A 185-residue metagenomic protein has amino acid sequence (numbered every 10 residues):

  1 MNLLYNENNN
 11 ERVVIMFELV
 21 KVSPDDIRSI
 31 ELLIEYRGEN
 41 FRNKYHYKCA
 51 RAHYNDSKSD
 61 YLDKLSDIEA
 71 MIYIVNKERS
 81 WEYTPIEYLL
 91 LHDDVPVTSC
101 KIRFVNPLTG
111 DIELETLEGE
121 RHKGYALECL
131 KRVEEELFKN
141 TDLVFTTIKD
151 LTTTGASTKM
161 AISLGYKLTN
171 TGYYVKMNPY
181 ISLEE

Functional and structural regions predicted by a protein language model:
M1-D56, L183-E185: Conserved N-terminal entry element of GNAT/NAT acetyltransferase domains
N55-T109: Acetyl-CoA-dependent GNAT
E113-H122: A short, internal acetyl-CoA/4′-phosphopantetheine-binding micro-motif in the GNAT/acyltransferase core
H122-E136, K159: Conserved acetyl-CoA-binding loop-helix of GNAT-fold acetyltransferases
K139-D150: Conserved GNAT acetyl-CoA-binding A-motif
I148-K149, K167-Y180: Conserved catalytic-core motifs of GNAT/GCN5-like acyltransferases
L151-N170: Conserved active-site alpha-helix within GNAT-family acetyltransferase domains
